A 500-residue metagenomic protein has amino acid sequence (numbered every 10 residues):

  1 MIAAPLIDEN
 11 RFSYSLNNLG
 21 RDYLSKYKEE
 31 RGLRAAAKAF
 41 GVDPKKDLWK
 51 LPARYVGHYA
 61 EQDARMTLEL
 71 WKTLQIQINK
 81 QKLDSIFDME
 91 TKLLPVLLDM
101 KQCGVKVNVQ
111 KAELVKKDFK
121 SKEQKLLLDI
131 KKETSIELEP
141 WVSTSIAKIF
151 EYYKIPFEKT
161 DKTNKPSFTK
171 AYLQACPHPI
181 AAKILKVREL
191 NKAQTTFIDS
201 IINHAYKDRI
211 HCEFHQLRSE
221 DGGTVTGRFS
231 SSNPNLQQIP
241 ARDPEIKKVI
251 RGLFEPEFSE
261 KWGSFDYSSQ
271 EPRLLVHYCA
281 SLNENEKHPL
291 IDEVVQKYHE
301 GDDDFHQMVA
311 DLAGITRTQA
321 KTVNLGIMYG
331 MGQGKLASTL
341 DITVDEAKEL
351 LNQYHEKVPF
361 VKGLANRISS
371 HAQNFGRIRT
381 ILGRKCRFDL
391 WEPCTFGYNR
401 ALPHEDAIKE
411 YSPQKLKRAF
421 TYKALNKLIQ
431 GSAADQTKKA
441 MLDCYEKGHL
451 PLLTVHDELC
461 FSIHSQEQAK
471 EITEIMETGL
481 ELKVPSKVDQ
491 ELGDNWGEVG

Functional and structural regions predicted by a protein language model:
M1-G500: Conserved catalytic core of nucleotide polymerization and phosphodiester-bond processing enzymes
